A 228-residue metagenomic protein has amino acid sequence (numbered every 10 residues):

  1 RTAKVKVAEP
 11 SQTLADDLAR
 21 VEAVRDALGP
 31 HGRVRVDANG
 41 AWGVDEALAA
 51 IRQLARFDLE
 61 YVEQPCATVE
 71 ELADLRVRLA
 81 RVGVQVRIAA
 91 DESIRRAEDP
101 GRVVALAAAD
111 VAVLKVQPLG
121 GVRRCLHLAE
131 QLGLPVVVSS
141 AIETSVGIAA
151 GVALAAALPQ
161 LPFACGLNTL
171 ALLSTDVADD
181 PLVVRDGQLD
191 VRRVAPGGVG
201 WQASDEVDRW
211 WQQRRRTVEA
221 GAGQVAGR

Functional and structural regions predicted by a protein language model:
V5-A149, T175-V177, L182-V184: Catalytic core of soluble alpha/beta enzymes
I142-R228: Flexible C-terminal active-site loop/helix
